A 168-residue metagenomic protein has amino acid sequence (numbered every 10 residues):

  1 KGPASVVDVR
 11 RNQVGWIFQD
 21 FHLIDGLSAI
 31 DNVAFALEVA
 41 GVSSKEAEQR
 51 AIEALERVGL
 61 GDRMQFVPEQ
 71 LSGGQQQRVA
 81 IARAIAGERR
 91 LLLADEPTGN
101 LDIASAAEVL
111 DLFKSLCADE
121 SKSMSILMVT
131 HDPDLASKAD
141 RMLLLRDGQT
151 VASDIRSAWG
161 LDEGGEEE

Functional and structural regions predicted by a protein language model:
K1-K138, M142-L145: ABC family nucleotide-binding domain
Q149-E168: Conserved beta-strand-loop-alpha-helix hinge in the C-terminal portion of ABC ATPase nucleotide-binding domains
